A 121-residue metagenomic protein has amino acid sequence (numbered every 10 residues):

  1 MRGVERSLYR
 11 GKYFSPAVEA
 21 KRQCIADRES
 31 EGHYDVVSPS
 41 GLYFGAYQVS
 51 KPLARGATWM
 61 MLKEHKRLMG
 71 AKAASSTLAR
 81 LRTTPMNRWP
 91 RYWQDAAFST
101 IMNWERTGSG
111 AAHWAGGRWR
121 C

Functional and structural regions predicted by a protein language model:
M1-H33, D95-A96: Export/targeting segments at the very N-terminus of extracytoplasmic proteins
G3, G11, G32, G41 (+5 more regions): Residue-identity detector for glycine
G11-E19, P39-Y43, Y47, N87-D95: Solvent-exposed, acidic/flexible segments
K12, K21, K51, K63-K66 (+1 more regions): Context-gated lysine
A26-E31, K51-W59, S99-G110: Sec-exported extracytoplasmic/periplasmic mature domains
D35-V37: Catalytic Zn2+-binding segment of zinc metalloproteases
L42, H65-C121: Catalytic and binding regions of secreted/periplasmic enzymes and modules that target cell-wall glycans
F44-R67: N-terminal carbohydrate-binding/catalytic regions of secreted carbohydrate-active enzymes
